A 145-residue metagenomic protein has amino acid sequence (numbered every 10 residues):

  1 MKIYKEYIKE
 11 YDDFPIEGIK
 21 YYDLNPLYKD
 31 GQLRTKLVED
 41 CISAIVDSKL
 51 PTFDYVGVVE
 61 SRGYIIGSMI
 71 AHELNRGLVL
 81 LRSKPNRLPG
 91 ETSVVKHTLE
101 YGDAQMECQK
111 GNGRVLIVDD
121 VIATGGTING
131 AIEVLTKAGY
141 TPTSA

Functional and structural regions predicted by a protein language model:
M1-T52, G111: Active-site-facing substrate-recognition patch
Y4-Y7, Y11, G130-A145: PRPP-dependent phosphoribosyltransferase catalytic core
P51-E60: Short glycine-rich phosphate-binding loop at a beta-alpha junction
D54, G113, T143: Conserved acidic residues
I65-L74: Short Gly/Thr/Asp-enriched flexible loops that form oxyanion-binding sites at enzyme active sites
N75-R76, Y140: A short helix->loop->beta-strand "cap" motif at the edges of active sites that frequently abuts
R76-L116, N129: Short, glycine/charge-rich flexible loops or terminal/linker lids adjacent to PRPP-binding catalytic cores
